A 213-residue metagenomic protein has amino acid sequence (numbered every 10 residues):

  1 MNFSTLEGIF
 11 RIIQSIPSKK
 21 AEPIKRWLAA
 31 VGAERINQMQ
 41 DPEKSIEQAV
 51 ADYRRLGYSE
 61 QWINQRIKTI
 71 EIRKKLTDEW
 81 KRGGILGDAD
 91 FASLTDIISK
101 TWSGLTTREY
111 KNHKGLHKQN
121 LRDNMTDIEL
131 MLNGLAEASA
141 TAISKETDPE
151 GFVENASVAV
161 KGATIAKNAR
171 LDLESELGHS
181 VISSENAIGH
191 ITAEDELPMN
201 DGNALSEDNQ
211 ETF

Functional and structural regions predicted by a protein language model:
N2-S4, G8, Q14-F213: Positively charged, phosphate-engaging catalytic surfaces used for nucleic-acid and nucleotide handling
